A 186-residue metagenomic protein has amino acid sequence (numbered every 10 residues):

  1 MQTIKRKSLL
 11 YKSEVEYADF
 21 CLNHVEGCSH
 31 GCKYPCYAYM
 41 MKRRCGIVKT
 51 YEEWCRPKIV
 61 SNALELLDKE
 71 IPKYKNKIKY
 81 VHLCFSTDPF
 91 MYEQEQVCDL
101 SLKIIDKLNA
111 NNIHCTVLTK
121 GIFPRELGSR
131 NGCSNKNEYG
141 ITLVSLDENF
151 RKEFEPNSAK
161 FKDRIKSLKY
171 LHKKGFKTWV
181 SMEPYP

Functional and structural regions predicted by a protein language model:
M1-S29, K33-Y80: N-terminal [4Fe-4S]-dependent radical SAM core
N62-P186: Conserved AdoMet/S-adenosylmethionine-binding subsite of the radical SAM
